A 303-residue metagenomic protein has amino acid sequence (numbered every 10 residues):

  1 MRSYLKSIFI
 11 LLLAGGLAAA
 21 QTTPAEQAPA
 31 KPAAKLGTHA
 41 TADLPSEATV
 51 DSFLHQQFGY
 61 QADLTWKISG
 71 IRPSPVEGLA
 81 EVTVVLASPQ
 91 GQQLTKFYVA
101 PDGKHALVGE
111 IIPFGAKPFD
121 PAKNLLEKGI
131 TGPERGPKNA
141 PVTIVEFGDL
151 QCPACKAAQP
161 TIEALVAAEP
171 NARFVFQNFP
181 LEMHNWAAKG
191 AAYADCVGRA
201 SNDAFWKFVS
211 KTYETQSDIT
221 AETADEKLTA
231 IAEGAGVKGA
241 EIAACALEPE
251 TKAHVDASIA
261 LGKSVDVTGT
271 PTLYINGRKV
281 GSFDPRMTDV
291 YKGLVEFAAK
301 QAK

Functional and structural regions predicted by a protein language model:
Y4-G16: Bacterial N-terminal signal peptides
A14, Y60-A62, K138, A168: Short, structurally constrained coil/turn elements that cap an alpha-helix or connect an alpha-helix to the following
Q21-E47, D51-V108, T229-K303: C-terminal cap of thioredoxin/glutaredoxin-like
G78, K138-A140, K189, G269: Residue-level preference for short coil/turn positions at secondary-structure junctions
P101-P133: A short, surface-exposed interaction/processing loop segment used at functional sites
L125-V142, V166: A short beta-strand-turn-helix
V145-E233, K263-T268, G293-K303: Structural alpha/beta surface segment adjacent to cysteine/selenocysteine redox centers across thiol/disulfide enzymes
